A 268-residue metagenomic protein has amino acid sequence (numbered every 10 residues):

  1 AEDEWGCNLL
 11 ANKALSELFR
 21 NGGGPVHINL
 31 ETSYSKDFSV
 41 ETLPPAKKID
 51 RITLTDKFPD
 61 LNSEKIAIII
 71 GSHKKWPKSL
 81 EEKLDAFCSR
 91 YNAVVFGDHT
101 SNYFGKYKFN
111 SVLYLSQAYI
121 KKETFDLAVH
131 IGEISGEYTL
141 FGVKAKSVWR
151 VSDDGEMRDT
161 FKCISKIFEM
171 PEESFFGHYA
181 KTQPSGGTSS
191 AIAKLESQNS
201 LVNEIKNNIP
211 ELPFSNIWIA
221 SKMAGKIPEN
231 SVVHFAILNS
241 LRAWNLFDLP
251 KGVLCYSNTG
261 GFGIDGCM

Functional and structural regions predicted by a protein language model:
A1-P44, I120-S147: Structural signature of the thiamine diphosphate
L15-G22, K57-I66, F87, M223-E229: Glycine-rich phosphate/diphosphate-binding loops that line cofactor/substrate pockets in enzymes
H27-E31, I69-G71, H130-G132, S152 (+1 more regions): Short beta-strand segments
L30-S35, S72-K74, T100-S101, G155 (+1 more regions): Glycine-rich beta-alpha junction loops
K65-A67, L127, V232: Structural motif
I70-W149, M157, P250-M268: Glycine-rich, anion-gripping cofactor-binding loops and their flanking helix/strand elements in enzyme active sites
V143-N239: Phosphate/pyrophosphate-binding active-site segments
H234-V253: Acidic-glycine-rich active-site phosphate/pyrophosphate-binding loop
